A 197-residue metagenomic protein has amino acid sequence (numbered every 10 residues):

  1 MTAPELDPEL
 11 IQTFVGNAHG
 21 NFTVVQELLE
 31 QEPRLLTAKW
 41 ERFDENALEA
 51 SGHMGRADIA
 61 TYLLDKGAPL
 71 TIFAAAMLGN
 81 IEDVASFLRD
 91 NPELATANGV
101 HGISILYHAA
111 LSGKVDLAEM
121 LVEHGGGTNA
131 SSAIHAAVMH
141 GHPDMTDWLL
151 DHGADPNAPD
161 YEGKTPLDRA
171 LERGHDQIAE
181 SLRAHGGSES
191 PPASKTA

Functional and structural regions predicted by a protein language model:
M1-T23, G52, R56-L78, L117: N-terminal/domain-start segments enriched in small and hydrophobic, helix-friendly residues, covering either
T2-E41, G79-A97: N-terminal segments that cap or nucleate solenoid repeat domains
L6-G16, T37-A50, P69-A76, A97-I105 (+3 more regions): Ankyrin-repeat boundary/"N-cap" motif
V15-N21, E49-R56, A74-N80, H108-K114 (+2 more regions): Ankyrin repeat A-helix N-terminal signature
V24, D58-I59, D83, D116-L117 (+2 more regions): Conserved ankyrin/ankyrin-like repeat signature
L29-L35, T61-A68, L88-E93, E119-G127 (+2 more regions): Ankyrin repeat domain, specifically the short helix-to-loop turn at the C-terminus of the second helix of each repeat
L48-G55, L64, E162-T196: Leucine-rich solenoid repeat scaffolds
S131-R173: Ankyrin-repeat and related helical/solenoid repeat scaffolds used for protein-protein interactions
